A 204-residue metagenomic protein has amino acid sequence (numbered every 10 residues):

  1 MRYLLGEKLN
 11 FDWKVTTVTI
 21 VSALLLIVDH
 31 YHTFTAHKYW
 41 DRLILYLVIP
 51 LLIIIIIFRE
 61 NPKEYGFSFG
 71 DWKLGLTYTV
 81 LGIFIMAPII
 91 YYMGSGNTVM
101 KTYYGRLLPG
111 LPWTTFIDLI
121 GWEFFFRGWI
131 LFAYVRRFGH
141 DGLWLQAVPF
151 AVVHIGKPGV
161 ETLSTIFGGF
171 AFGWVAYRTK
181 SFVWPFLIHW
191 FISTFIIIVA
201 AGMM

Functional and structural regions predicted by a protein language model:
M1-E64, L74, I197-M204: N-terminal, membrane-interfacial amphipathic/helix-forming hydrophobic leader that caps and precedes the first
D12-I20, G75-V80, L108-P112, H140-V148 (+2 more regions): Hydrophobic alpha-helical transmembrane segments
S22-Y31, I83-Y92, A147-I155, F191-A200: Aromatic-anchored segments of alpha-helical transmembrane domains
V28-Y31, E161-M204: Functionally important transmembrane alpha-helices
Y31-H37, P62-S68, M93-G105: Membrane-interface helix termini and inter-helical loops of multi-pass transporters
W40-L52, L108-W113, G121, F125 (+3 more regions): Membrane-embedded alpha-helical segments of multi-pass membrane proteins, especially the transmembrane helices
V48, M86-Y91, S95, M100-I155: Function-critical hydrophobic alpha-helical transmembrane segments in multi-pass membrane proteins
P62, R127, L131, G169-G173: Interfacial helix-capping/hinge residues at the ends of transmembrane alpha-helices
